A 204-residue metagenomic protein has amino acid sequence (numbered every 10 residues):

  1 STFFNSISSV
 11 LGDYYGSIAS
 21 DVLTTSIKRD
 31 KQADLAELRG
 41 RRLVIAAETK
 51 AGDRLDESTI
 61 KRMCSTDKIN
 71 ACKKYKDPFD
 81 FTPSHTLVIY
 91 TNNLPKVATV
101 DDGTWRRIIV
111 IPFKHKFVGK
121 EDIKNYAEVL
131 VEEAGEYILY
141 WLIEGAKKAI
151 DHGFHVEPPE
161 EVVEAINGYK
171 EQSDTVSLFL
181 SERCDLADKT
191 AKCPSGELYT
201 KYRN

Functional and structural regions predicted by a protein language model:
T2-N204: Feature primarily recognizes SF3-like P-loop helicase cores of small DNA viruses
